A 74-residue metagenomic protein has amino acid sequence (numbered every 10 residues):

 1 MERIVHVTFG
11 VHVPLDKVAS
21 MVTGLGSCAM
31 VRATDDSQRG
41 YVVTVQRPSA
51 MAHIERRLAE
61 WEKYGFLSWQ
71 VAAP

Functional and structural regions predicted by a protein language model:
M1-V5: Short structural boundary motif marking the start of a folded domain
H6-A29, I54-L58: Short amphipathic alpha-helix segments
V7-V13, V42-S49: Short beta-strand-to-loop capping motifs
H12-L15, P48, L58, S68-P74: Accessory DNA-engaging acidic/polar modules
C28-T34, W61-P74: Conserved short beta-strand edge segments in small beta-sheet-based binding/regulatory domains
D35-R39: Ser/Thr- and Asn-enriched, surface-exposed coil loops between beta-strands
G40-V45, F66-S68: Low-complexity, flexible helical/coil segments
